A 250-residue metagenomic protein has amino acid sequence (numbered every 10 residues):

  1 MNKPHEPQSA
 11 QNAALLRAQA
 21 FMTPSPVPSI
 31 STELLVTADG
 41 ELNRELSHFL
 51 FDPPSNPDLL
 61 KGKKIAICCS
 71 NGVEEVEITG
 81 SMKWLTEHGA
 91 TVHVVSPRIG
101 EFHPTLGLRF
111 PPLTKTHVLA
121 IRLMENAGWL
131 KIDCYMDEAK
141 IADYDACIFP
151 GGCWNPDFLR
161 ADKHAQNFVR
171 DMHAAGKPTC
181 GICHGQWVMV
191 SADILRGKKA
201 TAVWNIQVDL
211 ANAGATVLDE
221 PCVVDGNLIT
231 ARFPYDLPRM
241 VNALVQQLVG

Functional and structural regions predicted by a protein language model:
N2-A175, W187-K199, Q207-G250: Extended, subdomain-level signal for the structured scaffold at the beginning of enzyme domains
T179-C180, A200: A short beta-strand/loop micro-motif in the catalytic core of glycosyltransferases that engages the nucleotide-sugar
G181-G185: Short, thiol/selenol-centered motifs that function as redox-active sites or metal-ligating centers
